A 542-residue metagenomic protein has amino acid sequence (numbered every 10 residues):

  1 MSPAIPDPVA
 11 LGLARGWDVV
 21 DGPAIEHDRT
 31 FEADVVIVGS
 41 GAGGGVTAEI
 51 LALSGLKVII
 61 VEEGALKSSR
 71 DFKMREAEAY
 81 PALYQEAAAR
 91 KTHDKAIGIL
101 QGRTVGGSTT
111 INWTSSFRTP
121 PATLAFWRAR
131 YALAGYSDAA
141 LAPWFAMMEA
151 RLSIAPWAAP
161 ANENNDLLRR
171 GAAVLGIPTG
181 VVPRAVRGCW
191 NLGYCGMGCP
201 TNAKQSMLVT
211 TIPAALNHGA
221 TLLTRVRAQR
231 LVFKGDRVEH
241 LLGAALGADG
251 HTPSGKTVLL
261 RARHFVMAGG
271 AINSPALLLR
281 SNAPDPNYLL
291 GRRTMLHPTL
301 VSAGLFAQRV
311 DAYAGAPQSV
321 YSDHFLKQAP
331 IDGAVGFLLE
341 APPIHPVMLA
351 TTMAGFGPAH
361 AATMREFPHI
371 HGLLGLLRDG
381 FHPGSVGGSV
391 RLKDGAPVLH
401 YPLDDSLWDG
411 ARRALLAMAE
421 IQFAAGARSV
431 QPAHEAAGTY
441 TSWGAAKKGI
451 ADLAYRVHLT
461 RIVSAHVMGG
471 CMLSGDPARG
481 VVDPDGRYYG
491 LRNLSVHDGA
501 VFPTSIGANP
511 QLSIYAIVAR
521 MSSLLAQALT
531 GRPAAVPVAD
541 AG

Functional and structural regions predicted by a protein language model:
M1-V35, L53, H93, A519 (+1 more regions): Extreme N-terminal leader/targeting segments of oxidoreductases
A4-D18, E32, V181-V182, G188-C195 (+3 more regions): A glycine-rich dinucleotide-binding beta-alpha-beta segment and adjacent secondary-structure elements that constitute
A10-L13, N112, N287-Q422, R456-V457 (+4 more regions): FAD cofactor-binding and catalytic pocket of flavoenzymes
H27-G43, I59, M267: Beta1/beta-strand and adjacent pyrophosphate-binding region of the FAD-binding site in flavoprotein oxidoreductases
I50-I59, G64-S69, K73-R75, T104 (+6 more regions): Glycine-rich loop(s) and the adjacent beta-strand/alpha-helix scaffold that form part
L56, E63-I111, T119-P121, N165-G171: N-terminal FAD cofactor-binding segment of flavoenzymes
G102-N191, G375, P402: Rossmann-like flavin
Y194-R263: Helical element adjacent to the flavin cofactor pocket in flavoenzyme catalytic cores
